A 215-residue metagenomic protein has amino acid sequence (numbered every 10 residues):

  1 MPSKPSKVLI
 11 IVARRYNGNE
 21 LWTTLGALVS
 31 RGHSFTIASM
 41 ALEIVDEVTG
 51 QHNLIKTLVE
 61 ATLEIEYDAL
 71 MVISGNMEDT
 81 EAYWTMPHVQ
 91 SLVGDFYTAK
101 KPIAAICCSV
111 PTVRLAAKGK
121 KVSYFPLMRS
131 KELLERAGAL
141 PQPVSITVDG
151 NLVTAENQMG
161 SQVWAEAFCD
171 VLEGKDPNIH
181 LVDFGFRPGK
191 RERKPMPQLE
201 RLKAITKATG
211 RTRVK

Functional and structural regions predicted by a protein language model:
M1-I103, P111-S123, M128-K215: Extended, subdomain-level signal for the structured scaffold at the beginning of enzyme domains
C107: Catalytic nucleophile serine of serine hydrolases, specifically the conserved "nucleophile elbow" pentapeptide
